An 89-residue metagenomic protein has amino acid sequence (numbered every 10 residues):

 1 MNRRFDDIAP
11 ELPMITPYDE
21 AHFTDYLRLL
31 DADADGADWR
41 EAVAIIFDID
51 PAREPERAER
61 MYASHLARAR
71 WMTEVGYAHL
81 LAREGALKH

Functional and structural regions predicted by a protein language model:
N2-P17: Short, Lys/Arg-enriched N-terminal segment that forms or immediately precedes the first helix of a structured domain
D7-I8, I45-R57: Short helix/strand-capping connector loops at secondary-structure junctions
D19-D35: Short, amphipathic alpha-helical "recognition" segments used to contact nucleic acids or chromatin
R28-L29, A52-V75: Major-groove recognition helix of helix-turn-helix-like DNA-binding domains
D35-I45: Short, charged amphipathic recognition helices of the HTH superfamily and cognate SANT/SANTA-like modules
W71-H89: Intrinsically disordered, low-complexity basic tails/linkers immediately adjacent to helix-turn-helix/homeobox/MYB/SANT
